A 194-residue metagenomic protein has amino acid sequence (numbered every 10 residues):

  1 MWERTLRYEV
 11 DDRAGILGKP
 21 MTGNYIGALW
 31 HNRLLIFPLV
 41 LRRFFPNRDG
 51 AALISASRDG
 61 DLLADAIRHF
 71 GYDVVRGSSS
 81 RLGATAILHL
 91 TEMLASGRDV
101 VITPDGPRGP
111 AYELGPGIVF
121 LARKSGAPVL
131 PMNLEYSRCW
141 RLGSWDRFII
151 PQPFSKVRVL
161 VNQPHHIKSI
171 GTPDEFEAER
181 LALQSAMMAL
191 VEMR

Functional and structural regions predicted by a protein language model:
M1-V40, N47, K156, A182-R194: Membrane-anchoring hydrophobic helices of lipid-metabolizing enzymes
N24-R81, R141: Catalytic core of membrane glycerolipid acyltransferases/transacylases, capturing the structured, soluble-facing
R58, S80-G83, P107-L114: Acidic, metal-coordinating catalytic cores used for nucleic-acid/nucleotide bond scission and strand-transfer chemistry
G77, T103, P131-L134: Generic beta-sheet signal
H89-L121, S125: Catalytic-site beta-strand/loop segments enriched in glycine and acidic/polar residues
E113-T172: A cross-family acyltransferase "interaction/gating" segment
Q163-E192: C-terminal functional extensions of proteins
